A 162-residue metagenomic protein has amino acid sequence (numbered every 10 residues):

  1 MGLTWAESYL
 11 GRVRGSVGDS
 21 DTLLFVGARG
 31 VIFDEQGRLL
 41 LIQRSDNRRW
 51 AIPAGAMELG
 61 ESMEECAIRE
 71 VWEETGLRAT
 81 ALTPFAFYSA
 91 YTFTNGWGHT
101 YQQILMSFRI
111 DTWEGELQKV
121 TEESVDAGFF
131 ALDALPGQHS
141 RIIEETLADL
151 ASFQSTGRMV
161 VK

Functional and structural regions predicted by a protein language model:
M1-R29: Acidic, metal-coordinating catalytic segment for phosphate/diphosphate chemistry, firing primarily on the Nudix
S20-L24, G98-I104, T121-S124: A generic structural micro-feature
F25, S45-N47, I52, A79 (+1 more regions): Short connector loops at helix/strand junctions that flank enzyme active sites, especially segments positioning acidic
A28, G55, R69, L82 (+1 more regions): Structural detector for helix-capping/boundary residues
I32, S107-D111, G128-F129: Short, well-ordered beta-strand micro-motif
D34-E74: Conserved Nudix-box catalytic region and its N-terminal flanking loop in Nudix hydrolases and closely related
R48-R49, Q118-K162: Nudix hydrolase/Nudix homology domain
G76-E116: Active-site segment of metal-dependent pyrophosphate-handling enzymes, primarily the Nudix hydrolase catalytic core
